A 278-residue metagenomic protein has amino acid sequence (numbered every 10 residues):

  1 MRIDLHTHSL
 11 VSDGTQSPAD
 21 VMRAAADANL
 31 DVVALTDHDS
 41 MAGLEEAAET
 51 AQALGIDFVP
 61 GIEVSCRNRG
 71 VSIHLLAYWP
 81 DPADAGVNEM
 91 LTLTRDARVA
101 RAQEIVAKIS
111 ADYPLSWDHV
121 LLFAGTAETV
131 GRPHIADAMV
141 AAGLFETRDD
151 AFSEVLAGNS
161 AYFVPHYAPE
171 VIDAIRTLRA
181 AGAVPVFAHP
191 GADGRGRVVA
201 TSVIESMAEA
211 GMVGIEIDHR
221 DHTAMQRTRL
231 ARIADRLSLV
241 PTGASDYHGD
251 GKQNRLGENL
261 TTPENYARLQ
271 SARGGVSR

Functional and structural regions predicted by a protein language model:
M1-V71, V155-A157, P169-E170, I175-R176 (+3 more regions): An N-terminally biased module of ancient metal coordination in phosphate/nucleic-acid-related enzymes
T50-E205, L260, N265-V276: Extended substrate/RNA-proximal surfaces in nucleic-acid metabolism proteins
G86, K252-Q253: A short acidic, helix-capping loop that chelates divalent metal ions and anchors anionic groups
L256: Short clusters of hydrophobic/aromatic residues that line enzyme substrate/ligand-binding pockets
